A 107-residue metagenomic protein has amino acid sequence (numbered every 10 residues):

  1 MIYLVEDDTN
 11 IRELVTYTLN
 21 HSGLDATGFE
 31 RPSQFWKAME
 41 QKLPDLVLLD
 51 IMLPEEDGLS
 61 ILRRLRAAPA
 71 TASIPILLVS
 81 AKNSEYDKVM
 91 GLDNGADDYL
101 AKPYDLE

Functional and structural regions predicted by a protein language model:
D8-T27: Two-component/phosphorelay signaling modules centered on CheY-like receiver
T27-L46: Acidic, metal-coordinating helix/loop segments flanking the phosphotransfer/catalytic sites of two-component signaling
L43-D45, A70-P75: His-Asp phosphorelay/catalytic-motif detector in bacterial-type signaling
D50, S80: Active-site residues of response regulator receiver
P54, S84: The feature encodes the CheY-like receiver
K102: A Lys-centered signature of the CheY-like receiver
